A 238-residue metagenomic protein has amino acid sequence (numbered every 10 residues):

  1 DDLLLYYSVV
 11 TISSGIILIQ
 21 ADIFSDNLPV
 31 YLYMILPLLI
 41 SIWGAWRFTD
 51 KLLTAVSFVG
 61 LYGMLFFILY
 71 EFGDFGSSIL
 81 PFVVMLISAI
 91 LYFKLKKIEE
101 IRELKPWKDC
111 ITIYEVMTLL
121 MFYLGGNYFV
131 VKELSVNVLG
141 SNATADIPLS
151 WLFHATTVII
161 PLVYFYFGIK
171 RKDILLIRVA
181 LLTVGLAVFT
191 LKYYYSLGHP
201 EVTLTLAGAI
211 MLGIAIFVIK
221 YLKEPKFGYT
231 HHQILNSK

Functional and structural regions predicted by a protein language model:
D1-K238: Alpha-helical multi-pass membrane segments and their bilayer interfacial helix-loop junctions
